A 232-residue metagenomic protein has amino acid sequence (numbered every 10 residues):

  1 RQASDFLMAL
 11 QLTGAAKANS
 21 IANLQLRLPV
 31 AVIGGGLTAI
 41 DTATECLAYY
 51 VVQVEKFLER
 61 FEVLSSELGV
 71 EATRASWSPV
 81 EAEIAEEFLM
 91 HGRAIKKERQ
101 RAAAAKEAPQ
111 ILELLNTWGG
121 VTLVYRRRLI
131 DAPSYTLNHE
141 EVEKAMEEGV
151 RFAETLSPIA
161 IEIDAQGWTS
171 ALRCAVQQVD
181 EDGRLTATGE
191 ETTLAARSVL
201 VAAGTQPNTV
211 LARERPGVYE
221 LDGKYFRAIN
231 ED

Functional and structural regions predicted by a protein language model:
R1-A9: ANL superfamily adenylate-forming
Q2, V32, V201: Redox-cofactor binding/interface segments in oxidoreductases and associated redox assembly factors
M8-R27: A short, basic/flexible loop-to-alpha-helix module at the beginning of a structural domain
A15, V51-G223: A Rossmann-like FAD-binding core segment of flavoenzymes
L24-G36: Beta1/beta-strand and adjacent pyrophosphate-binding region of the FAD-binding site in flavoprotein oxidoreductases
A39: N-terminal Rossmann-fold NAD(P) dinucleotide-binding loop
A43, L47-Y50: Gly/Ala-rich phosphate-binding loop of Rossmann-like dinucleotide-binding domains, activating on the conserved
N230-D232: Short FAD-binding loop at a beta-strand-to-alpha-helix junction that anchors the flavin cofactor in diverse
